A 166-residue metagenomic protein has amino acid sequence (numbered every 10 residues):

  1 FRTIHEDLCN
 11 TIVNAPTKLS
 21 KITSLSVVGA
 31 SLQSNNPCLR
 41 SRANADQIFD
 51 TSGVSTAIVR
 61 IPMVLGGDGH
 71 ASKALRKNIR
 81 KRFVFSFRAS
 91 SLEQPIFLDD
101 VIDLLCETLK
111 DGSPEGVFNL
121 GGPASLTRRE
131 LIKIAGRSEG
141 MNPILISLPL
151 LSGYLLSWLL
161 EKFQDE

Functional and structural regions predicted by a protein language model:
T3-N44, T51-S52, T56-P62: Conserved Rossmann-fold NAD(P)-dependent oxidoreductase catalytic core, especially the SDR/UDP-sugar
E6, N10, A43-D46, G69-K73 (+1 more regions): Short, surface-exposed alpha-helical segments at coil->helix boundaries
V13-T17, D50, R76, C106-L109: A structural alpha-helix within SAM-dependent methyltransferase catalytic domains
A30, V64-G66, V101: Conserved sequence/active-site signature of Rossmann-fold short-chain dehydrogenase/reductase
S34-N36, A57-R76, L126: Flexible, glycine-rich beta-alpha linker
H70-A71, R88-K110, E115-N119: Substrate-positioning beta->alpha
L75-F87: A short C-terminal helix-loop "cap" of Rossmann-like NAD(P)-dependent dehydrogenase/epimerase domains
L104, T108-E166: Mid/C-terminal beta-alpha module of Rossmann-like enzyme folds, strongest in SDR-family dehydrogenases/epimerases
